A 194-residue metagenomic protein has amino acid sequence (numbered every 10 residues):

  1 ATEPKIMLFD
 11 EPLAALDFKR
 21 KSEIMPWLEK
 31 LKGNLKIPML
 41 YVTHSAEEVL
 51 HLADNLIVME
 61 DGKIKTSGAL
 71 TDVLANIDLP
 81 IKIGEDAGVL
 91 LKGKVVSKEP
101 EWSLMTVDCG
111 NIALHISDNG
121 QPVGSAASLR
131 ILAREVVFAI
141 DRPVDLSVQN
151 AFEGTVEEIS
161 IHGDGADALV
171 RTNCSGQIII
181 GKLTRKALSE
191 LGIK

Functional and structural regions predicted by a protein language model:
A1-K5: A short, proline-enriched helix->beta-strand linker immediately N-terminal to the Walker B motif in ABC-type P-loop
M7-E11: Catalytic Walker B motif of ABC-type/P-loop ATPase nucleotide-binding domains
A15-L16, L31: Short coil-to-helix N-cap segments within the nucleotide-binding domains
D17-F18, S22, S67: Conserved D-loop-proximal element of ABC-family nucleotide-binding domains
K21-L35: Helical segment within the ABC ATPase nucleotide-binding domain
E29, G33, L40-I112, A139: Internal alpha/beta loop-helix hairpins
W102-M105, G163-R171: Short aromatic-glycine-enriched beta-strand elements
N111-S160, I178, K182-K194: Glycine/charge-rich catalytic "coupling/switch" loops of P-loop NTPases
